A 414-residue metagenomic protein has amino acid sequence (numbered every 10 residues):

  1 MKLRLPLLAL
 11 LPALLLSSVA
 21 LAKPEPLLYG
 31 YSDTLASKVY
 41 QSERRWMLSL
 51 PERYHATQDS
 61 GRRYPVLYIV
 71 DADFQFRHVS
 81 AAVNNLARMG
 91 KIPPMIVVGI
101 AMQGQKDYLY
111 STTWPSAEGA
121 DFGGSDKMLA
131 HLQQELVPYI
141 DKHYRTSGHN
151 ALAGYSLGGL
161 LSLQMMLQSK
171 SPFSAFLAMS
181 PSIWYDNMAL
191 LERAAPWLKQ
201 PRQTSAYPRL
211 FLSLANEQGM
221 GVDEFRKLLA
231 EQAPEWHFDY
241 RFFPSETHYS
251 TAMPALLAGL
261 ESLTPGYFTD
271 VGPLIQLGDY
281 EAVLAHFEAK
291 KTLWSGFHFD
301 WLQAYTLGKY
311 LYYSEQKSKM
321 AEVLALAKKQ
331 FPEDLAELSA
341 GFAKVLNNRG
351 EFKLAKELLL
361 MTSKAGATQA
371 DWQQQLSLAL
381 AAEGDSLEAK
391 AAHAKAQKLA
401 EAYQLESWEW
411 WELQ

Functional and structural regions predicted by a protein language model:
M1-A9: Bacterial N-terminal signal peptides that target proteins for export
L8-S17: Bacterial N-terminal signal peptides
S18-A22: Sec/Tat signal peptide C-region and signal peptidase I cleavage site
K23-L387, A391-Q414: Non-catalytic cap/lid and distal C-terminal segments of serine-dependent acyl enzymes
